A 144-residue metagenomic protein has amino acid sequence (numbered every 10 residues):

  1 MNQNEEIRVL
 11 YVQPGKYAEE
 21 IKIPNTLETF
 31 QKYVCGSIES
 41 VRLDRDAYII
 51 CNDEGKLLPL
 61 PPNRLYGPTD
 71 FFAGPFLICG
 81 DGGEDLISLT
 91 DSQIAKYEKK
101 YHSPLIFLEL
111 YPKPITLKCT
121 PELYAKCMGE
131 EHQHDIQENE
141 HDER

Functional and structural regions predicted by a protein language model:
N2-Y17, I21-M128: N-terminal nucleophile
E130-R144: Non-Sec secretion/translocation targeting segments of pathogen effectors
